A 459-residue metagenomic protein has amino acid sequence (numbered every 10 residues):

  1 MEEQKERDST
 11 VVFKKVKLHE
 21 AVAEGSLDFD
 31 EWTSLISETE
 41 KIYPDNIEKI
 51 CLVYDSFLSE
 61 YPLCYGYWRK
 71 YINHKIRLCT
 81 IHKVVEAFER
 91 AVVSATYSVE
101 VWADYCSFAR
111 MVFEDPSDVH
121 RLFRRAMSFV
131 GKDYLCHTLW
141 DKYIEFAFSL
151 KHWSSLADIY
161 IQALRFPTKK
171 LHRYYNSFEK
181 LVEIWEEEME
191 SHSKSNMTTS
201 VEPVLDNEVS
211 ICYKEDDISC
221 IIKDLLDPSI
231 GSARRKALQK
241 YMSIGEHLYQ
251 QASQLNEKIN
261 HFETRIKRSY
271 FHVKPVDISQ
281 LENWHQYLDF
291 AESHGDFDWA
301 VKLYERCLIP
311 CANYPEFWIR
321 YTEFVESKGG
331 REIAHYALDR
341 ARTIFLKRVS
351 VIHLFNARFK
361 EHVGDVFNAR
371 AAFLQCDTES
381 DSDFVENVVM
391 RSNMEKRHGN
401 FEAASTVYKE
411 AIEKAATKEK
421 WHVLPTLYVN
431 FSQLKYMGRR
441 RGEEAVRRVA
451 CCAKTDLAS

Functional and structural regions predicted by a protein language model:
M1-S459: Polyampholytic low-complexity alpha-helical segments
